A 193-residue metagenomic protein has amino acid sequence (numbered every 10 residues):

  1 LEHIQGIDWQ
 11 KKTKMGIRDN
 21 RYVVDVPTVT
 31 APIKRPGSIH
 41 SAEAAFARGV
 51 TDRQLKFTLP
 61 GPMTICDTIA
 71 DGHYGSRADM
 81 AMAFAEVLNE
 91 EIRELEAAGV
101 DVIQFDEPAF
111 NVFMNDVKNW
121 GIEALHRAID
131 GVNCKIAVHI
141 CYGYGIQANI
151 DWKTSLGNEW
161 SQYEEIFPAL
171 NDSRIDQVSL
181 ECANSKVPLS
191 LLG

Functional and structural regions predicted by a protein language model:
L1-G193: Domain-level signal for soluble alpha/beta catalytic cores
